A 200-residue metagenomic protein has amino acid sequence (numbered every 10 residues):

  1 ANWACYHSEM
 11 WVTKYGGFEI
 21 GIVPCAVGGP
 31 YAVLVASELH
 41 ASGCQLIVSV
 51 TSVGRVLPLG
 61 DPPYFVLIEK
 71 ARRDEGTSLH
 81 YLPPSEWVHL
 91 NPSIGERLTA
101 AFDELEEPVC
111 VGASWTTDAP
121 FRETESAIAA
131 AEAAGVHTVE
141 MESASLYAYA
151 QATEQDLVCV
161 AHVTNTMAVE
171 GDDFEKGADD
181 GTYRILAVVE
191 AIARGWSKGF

Functional and structural regions predicted by a protein language model:
A1-R97: Metabolite-binding pocket within alpha/beta catalytic cores that recognizes anionic/polar moieties
H40-A41, E132, Q151: Non-catalytic positions within long, well-ordered alpha-helices that form the structural scaffold/packing of enzyme
Q45-L46, H137, D156: Short acidic/polar active-site loop segments enriched in Thr and Asp
S85-A133: Active-site rim beta-loop-alpha module in soluble metabolic enzymes
R97-L105, Y149, V188-G199: Generic non-transmembrane alpha-helical segments
A144-A178: Zn-dependent metallopeptidase/amidohydrolase metal-coordination segment
M167-F200: His/Asp/Glu-rich mid-to-C-terminal helical/loop segments that flank catalytic regions of hydrolases
